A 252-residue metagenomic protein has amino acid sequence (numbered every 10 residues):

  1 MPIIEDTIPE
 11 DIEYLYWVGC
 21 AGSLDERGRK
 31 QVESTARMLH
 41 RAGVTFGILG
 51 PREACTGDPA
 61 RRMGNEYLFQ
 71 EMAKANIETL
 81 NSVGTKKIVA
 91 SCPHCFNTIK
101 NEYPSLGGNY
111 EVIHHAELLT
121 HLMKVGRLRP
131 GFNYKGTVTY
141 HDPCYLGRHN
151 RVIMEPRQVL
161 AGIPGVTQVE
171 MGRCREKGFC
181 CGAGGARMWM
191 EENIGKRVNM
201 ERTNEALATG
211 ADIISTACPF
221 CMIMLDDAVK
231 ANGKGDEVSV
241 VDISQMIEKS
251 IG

Functional and structural regions predicted by a protein language model:
M1-G252: Iron-sulfur cluster-binding electron-transfer modules in prokaryotic oxidoreductases
